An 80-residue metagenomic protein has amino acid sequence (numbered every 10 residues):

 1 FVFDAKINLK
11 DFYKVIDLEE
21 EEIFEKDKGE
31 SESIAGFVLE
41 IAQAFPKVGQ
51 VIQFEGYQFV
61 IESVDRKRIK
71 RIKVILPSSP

Functional and structural regions predicted by a protein language model:
F1-P80: Cytosolic regulatory modules rich in charged/polar residues
